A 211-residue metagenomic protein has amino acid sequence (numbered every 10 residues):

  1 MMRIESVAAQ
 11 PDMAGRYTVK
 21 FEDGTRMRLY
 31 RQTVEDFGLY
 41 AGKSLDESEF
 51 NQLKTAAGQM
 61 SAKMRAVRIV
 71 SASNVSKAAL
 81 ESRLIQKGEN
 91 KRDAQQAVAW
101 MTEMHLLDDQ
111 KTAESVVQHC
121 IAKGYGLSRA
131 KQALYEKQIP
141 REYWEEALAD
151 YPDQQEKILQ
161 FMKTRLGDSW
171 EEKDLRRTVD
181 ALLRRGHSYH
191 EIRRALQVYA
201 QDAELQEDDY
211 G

Functional and structural regions predicted by a protein language model:
M1-G211: An alpha-helical, amphipathic repeat domain used for nucleic-acid recognition, typified by the mTERF helical solenoid
